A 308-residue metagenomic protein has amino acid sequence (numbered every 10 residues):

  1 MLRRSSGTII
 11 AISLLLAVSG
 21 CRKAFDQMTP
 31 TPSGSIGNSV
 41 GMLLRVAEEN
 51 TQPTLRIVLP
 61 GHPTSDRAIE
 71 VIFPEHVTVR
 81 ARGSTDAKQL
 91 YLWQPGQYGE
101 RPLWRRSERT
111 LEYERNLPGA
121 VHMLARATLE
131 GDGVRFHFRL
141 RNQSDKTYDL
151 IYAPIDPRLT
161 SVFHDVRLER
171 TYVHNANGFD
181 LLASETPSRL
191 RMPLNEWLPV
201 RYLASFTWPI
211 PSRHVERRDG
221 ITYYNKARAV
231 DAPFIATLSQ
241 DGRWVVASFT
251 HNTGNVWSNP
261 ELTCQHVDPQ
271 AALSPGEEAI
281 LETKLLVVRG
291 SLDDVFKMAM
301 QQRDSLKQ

Functional and structural regions predicted by a protein language model:
M1-I10: Bacterial N-terminal signal peptides that target proteins for export
I9-A17: Bacterial N-terminal signal peptides
R22-K88, L111, A299: Beta-strand-rich N-terminal accessory domains
F25-G41, W104-R105, N116, A204-Q308: Beta-strand-rich recognition/accessory modules
V58, E114-N116, R126-T128, H137-R141 (+1 more regions): Residue-level recognition of well-ordered beta-strand positions that form the cores of beta-sheet-rich folds across
A81-G131, T147, I151, V162: Extended, loop-rich substrate-binding clefts of extracytoplasmic carbohydrate-active enzymes
L129-E130, V134-P187: Acidic (Asp/Glu-rich), glycine- and aromatic
R170-Y223: Low-complexity, serine/threonine/proline-enriched polar segments
